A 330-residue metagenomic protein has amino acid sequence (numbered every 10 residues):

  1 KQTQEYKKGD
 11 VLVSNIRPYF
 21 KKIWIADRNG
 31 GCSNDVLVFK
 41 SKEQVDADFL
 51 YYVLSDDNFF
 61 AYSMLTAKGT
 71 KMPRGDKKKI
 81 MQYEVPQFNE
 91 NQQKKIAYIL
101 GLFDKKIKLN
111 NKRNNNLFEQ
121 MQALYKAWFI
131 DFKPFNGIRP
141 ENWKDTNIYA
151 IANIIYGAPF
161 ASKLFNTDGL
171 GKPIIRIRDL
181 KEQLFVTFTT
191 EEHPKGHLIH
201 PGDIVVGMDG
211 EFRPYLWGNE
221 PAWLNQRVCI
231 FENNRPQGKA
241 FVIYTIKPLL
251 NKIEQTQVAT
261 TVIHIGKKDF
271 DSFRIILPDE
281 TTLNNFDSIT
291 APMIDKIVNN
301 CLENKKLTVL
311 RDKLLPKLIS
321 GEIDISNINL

Functional and structural regions predicted by a protein language model:
K1-V11, Y149-L164, L170-D203, L224 (+1 more regions): Sequence-specific dsDNA recognition surfaces
Q2-Q4, G196-H197, I204-V206, D287-I297: His/acidic/aromatic-lined binding-pocket segments of jelly-roll/cupin-type domains and related regulatory beta-sandwich
L12-S14, V206-G207: A generic structural signal for residues embedded in beta-strands
R17-K21, G210-P214: Short, charged beta-turn/beta-strand-edge "cap" motif at the junction between a beta-strand and an adjacent loop
I25, A161-S162, W217-G218: Short beta-alpha junctions and helix-cap segments that line functional grooves
R28-N29, L37-K94, N147-I155, W217-P221 (+1 more regions): Basic, amphipathic alpha-helical recognition segments used for DNA target recognition
Q82-P159, I276, E280-I325: Non-catalytic DNA-recognition/assembly elements of restriction-modification systems
N329-L330: Amphipathic heptad-repeat alpha-helical coiled-coil/stalk segments that mediate oligomerization, filament/stalk
